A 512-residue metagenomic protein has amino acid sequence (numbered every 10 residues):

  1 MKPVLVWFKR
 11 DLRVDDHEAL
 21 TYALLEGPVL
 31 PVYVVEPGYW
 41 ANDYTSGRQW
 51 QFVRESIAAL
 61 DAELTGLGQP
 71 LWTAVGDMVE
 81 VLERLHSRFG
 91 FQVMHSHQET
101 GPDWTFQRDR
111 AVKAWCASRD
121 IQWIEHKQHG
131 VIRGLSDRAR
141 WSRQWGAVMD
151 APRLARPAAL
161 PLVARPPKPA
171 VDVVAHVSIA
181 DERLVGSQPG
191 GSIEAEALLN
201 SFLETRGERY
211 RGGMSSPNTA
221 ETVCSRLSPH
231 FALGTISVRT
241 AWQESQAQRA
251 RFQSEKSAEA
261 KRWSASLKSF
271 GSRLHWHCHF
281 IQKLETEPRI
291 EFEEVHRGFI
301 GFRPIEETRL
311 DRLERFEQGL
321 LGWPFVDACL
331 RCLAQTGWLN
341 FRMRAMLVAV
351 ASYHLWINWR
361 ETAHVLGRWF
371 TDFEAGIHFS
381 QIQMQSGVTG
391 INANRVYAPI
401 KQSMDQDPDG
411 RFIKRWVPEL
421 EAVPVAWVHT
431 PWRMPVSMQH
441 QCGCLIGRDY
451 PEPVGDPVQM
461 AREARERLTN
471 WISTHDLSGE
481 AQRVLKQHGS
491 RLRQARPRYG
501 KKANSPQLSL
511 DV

Functional and structural regions predicted by a protein language model:
M1-G271, I281, T389-V512: Active-site "lid/cap" and pocket-lining segments within catalytic core domains
R226-A426: Active-site-proximal binding-pocket segments
